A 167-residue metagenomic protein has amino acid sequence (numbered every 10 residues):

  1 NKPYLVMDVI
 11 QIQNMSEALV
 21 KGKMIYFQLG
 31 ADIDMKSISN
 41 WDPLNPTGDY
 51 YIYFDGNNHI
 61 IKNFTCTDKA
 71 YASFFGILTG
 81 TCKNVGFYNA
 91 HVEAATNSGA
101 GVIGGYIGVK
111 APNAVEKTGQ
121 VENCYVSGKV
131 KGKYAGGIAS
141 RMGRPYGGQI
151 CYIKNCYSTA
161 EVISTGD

Functional and structural regions predicted by a protein language model:
N1-D167: Surface-exposed repetitive/solenoidal architectures
